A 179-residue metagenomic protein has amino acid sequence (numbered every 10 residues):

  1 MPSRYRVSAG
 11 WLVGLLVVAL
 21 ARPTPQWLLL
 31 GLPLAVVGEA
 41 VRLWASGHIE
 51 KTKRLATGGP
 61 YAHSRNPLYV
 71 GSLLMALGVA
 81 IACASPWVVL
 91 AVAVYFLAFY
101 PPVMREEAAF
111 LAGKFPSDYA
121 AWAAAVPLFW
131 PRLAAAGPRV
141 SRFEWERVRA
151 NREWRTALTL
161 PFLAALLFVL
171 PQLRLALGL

Functional and structural regions predicted by a protein language model:
M1-Y61, L68-L179: Membrane-anchoring alpha-helices and their flanking helix-loop junctions
